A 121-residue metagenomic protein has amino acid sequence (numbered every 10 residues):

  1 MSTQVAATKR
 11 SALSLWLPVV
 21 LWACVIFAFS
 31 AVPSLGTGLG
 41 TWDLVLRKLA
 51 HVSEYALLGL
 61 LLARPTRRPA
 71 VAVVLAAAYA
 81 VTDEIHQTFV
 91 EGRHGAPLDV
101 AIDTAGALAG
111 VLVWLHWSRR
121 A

Functional and structural regions predicted by a protein language model:
M1-A63: "…centered on the first transmembrane helix and the immediately adjacent amphipathic helix/loop
S11-L15, T66-V73, A96-P97: Membrane-helix interface segments
V19-S30, V71-T88: Small-polar-interrupted transmembrane alpha-helices in polytopic inner-membrane proteins
G36-L44, T82-A101: Interfacial helix-loop-helix junctions of multi-pass membrane proteins
D43-L44, R67-A70, A121: Membrane interface segments of multi-pass transport proteins and intramembrane proteases
H51-L58, G95-W114: Alpha-helical transmembrane segments that form the membrane-embedded catalytic/substrate-binding core of multi-pass
L61-R68, S118: Transmembrane alpha-helical segments of multipass membrane enzymes and assembly factors that act on membrane-embedded
L115-A121: Membrane-interface capping segments at transmembrane-helix boundaries
